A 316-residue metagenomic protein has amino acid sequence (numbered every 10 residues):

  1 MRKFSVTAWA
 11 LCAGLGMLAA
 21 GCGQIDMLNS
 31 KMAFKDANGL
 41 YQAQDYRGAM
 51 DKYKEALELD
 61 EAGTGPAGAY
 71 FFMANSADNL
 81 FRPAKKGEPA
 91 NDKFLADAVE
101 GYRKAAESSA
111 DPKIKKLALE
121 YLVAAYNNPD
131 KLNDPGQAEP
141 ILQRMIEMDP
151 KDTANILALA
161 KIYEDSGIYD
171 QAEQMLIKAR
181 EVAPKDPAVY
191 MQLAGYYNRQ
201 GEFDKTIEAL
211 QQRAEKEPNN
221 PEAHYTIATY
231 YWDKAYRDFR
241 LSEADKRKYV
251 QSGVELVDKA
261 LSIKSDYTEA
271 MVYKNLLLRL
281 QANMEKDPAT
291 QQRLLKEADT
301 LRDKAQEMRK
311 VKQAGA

Functional and structural regions predicted by a protein language model:
R2, G21-A96, E100, A110-L117 (+1 more regions): N-terminal leader/linker segments that initiate helical-solenoid repeat arrays
L40, A77, A84, Y126-P129 (+6 more regions): Residue at a conserved register position within TPR or TPR-like alpha-solenoid repeats
G48, P83-G101, P129-R144, D165-K178 (+3 more regions): Structural signature of tandem alpha-helical TPR/SEL1-like repeats, specifically the intra-repeat loop/turn
E58, E100, K104-A110, Q143-E147 (+4 more regions): Conserved structural position within tetratricopeptide repeats
E61-T64, A110-K113, P150, P184 (+3 more regions): Short coil turns that delineate tetratricopeptide repeat
P66-A69, I114-A118, N155, V189 (+2 more regions): TPR alpha-solenoid repeat register
F72, L117-Y121, A158, Q192 (+2 more regions): Canonical tetratricopeptide repeat
D233, R247, Y273-A316: Terminal, low-structured helical/coil segments at or just beyond the last alpha-helical repeat
